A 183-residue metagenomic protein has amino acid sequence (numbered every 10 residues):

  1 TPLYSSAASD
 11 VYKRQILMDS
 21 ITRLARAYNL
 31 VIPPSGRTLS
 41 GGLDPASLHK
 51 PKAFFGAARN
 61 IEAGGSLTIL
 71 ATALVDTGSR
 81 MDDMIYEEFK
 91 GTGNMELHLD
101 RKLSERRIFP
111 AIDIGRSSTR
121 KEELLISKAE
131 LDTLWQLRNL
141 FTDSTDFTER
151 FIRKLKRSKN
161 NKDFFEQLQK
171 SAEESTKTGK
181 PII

Functional and structural regions predicted by a protein language model:
T1-A8, Y12: Single conserved hydrophobic/aromatic residue that forms the stacking wall/gate of nucleotide- or nucleobase-binding
L17-M18: Hydrophobic residues in beta-strands of the RecA-like P-loop NTPase core, especially within AAA+ ATPase
T22: Catalytic acidic motif of RecA-like/P-loop NTPases
A25-N29: Conserved ATPase-coupling elements of RecA-like P-loop NTPase cores
P34-D44, E96, R120-E122: Short beta-alpha connecting loops at secondary-structure transitions that line or flank enzyme active sites
G36-G64: Substrate-engagement module of ASCE P-loop NTPases
L48, N60-G64, T72-I183: Conserved NTP phosphate-binding and transfer environment spanning the P-loop NTPase/kinase superfamily
